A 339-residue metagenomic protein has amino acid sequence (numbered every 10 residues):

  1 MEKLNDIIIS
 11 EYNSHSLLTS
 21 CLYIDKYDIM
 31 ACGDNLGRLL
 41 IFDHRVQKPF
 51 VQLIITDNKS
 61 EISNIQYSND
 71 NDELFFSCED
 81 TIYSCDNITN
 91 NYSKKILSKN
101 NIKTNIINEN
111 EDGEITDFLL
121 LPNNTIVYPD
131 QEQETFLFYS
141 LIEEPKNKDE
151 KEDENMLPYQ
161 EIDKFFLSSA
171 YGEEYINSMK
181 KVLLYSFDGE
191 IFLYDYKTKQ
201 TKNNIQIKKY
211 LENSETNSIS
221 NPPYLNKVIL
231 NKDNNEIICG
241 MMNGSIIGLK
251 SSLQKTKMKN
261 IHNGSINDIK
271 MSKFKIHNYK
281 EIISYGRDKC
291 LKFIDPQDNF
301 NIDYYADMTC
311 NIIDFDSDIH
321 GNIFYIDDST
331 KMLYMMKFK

Functional and structural regions predicted by a protein language model:
M1-S16, M156-L157: A short helix->beta-strand "capping" segment at the edge of beta-propeller domains
S10-G37: Beta-strand-rich domains and repeat architectures in extracellular enzymes and scaffolds, especially beta-propellers
H15-L22, K59-Y67, N105-L120, L167-I176 (+3 more regions): Canonical WD40 repeat/beta-propeller blade segments in eukaryotic WD-repeat proteins
K26-D28, D70-D72, N123-T125, S178-K180 (+4 more regions): Short coil/turn segments that connect the beta-strands within blades of beta-propeller domains
M30-G33, L74-C78, I126-D130, V182-S186 (+3 more regions): Conserved beta-strand element within WD40/beta-propeller blades
L39-D43, Y83-N87, F136-S140, I191-Y196 (+3 more regions): WD40-repeat beta-propellers
I96-E109, D153-N155, N204-I219: Surface-exposed loop and turn segments in beta-propeller and other repeat-based domains that flank or scaffold
I313-K339: Blade-level signature of beta-propeller repeat domains, shared across WD40, Kelch, NHL, RCC1 and BNR/Asp-box propellers
